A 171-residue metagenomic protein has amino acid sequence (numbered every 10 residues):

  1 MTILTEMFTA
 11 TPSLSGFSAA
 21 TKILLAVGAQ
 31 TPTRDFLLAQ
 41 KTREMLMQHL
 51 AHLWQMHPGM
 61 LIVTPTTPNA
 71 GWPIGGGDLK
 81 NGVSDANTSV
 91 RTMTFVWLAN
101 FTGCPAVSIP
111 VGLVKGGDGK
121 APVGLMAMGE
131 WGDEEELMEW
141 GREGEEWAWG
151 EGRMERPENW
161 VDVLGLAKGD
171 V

Functional and structural regions predicted by a protein language model:
M1-A51, M60, P65, S108-G124: Short helix-loop capping/hinge segments that flank enzyme active sites or metal/cofactor-binding pockets
L38, H57, G71-M93: Short, surface-exposed loop/helix-turn segments at secondary-structure junctions that function as lids/hinges flanking
A39-T42, R91, E136-E143: Short amphipathic alpha-helical coupling segments at ligand-binding clamshell hinges and other catalytic/signaling
A70-P73, K115-G117, E134-E135: Flexible loop/turn segments at secondary-structure boundaries
G76, N87, P122-G129, D133: Conserved C-terminal structural/oligomerization subdomain of aldehyde/semialdehyde dehydrogenase
G76-L79, P105, V114: Short, glycine/charged-enriched secondary-structure capping and boundary segments
D85-P110: Small-aliphatic-rich amphipathic alpha-helix that forms the alpha element of a beta-alpha
L137-V171: Short, gly/Ser/Thr-rich active-site loops of penicillin-recognizing serine hydrolases
